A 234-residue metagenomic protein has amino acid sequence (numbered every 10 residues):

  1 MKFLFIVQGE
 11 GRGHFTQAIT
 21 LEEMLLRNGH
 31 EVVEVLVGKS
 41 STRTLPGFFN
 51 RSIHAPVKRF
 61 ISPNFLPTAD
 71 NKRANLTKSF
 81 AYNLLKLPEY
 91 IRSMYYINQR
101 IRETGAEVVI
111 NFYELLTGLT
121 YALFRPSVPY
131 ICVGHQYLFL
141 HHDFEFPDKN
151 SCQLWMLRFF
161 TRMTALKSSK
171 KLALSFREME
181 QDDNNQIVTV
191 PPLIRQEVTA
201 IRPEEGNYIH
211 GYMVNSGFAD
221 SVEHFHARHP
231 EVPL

Functional and structural regions predicted by a protein language model:
M1-L4: Extreme N-terminal starter segment of soluble prokaryotic enzymes
V7-I19: A short, glycine/small-residue-rich beta-strand->loop->alpha-helix junction that serves as a flexible
G9, R27-K86: Conserved nucleotide-sugar phosphate-binding/catalytic loop shared by glycosyltransferases and other
L21-H30, H224-H229: A short, Lys/Arg-enriched amphipathic alpha-helix followed by its capping loop at the start of a domain
T44, V109-F124: An aromatic- and histidine-rich active-site surface loop
N71-V108, L115-L116: Conserved nucleotide-sugar donor-binding subdomain of glycosyltransferases
F124, V128-T189: Active-site-proximal region of nucleotide-activated glycan assembly enzymes, centered on histidine/acidic-rich loops
L174-E178, Q186-L234: Active-site donor-nucleotide binding/catalytic segment of nucleotide-sugar enzymes
